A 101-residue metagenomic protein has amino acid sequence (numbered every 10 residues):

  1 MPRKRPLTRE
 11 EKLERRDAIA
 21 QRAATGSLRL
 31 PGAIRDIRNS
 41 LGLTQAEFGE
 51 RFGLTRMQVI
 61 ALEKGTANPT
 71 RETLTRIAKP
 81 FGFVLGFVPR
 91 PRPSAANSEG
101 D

Functional and structural regions predicted by a protein language model:
M1-R29, R92-D101: N-terminal flexible/basic segments that precede or flank functional cores
L28, N39-S40: Short amphipathic helical patch at the helix-1/turn junction of helix-turn-helix
A33, T44, T70-T73: Residues that mark the N-terminal boundary/hinge immediately upstream of a DNA-recognition element
G42-I60: Short alpha-helical DNA-recognition segment
E72-V88: DNA major-groove recognition helix of helix-turn-helix/homeodomain DNA-binding modules
